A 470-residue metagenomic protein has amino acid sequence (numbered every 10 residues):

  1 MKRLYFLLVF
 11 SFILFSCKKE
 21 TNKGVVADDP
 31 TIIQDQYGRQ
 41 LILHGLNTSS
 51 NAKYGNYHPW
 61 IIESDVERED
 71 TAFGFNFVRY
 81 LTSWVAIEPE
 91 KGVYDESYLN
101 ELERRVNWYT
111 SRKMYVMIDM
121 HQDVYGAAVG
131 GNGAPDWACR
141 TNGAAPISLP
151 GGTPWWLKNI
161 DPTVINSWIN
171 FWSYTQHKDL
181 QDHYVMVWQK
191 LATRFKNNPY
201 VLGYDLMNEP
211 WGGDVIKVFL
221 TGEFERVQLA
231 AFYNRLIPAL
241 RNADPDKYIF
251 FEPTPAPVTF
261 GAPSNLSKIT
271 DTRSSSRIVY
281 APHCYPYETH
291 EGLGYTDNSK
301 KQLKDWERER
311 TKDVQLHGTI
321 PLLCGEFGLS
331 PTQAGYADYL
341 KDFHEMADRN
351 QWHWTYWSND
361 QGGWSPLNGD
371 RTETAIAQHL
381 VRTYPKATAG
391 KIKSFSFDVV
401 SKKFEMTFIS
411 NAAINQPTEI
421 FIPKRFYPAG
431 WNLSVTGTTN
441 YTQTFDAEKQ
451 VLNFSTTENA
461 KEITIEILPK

Functional and structural regions predicted by a protein language model:
K2-L7: Sec-dependent signal peptide recognition, specifically the positively charged N-region followed immediately by
S11-F12: Repetitive helical segments and hydrophobic/amphipathic motifs
F15-S16: C-terminal motif of bacterial Sec signal peptides marking the signal peptidase cleavage site
G24-Y248, P253-N265: Active-site mouth of glycoside hydrolases
I32, Q36-Q40, Y80, D179 (+3 more regions): Substrate-binding clefts and catalytic carboxylate motifs of secreted carbohydrate-active enzymes
L468-K470: Beta-strand-rich extracellular modules
